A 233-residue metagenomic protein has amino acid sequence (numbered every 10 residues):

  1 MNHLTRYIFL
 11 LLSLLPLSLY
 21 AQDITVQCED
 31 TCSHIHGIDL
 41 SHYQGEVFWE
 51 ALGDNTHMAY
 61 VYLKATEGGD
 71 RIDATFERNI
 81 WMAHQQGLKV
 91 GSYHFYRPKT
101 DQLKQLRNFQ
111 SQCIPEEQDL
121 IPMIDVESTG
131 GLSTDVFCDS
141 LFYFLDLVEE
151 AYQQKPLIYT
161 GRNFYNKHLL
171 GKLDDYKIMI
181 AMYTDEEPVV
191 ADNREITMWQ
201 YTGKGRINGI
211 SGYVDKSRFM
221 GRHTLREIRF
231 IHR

Functional and structural regions predicted by a protein language model:
M1-D23: Bacterial Sec-dependent N-terminal signal peptides
Q22-E67: Boundary/entry segment of secreted carbohydrate-active catalytic domains
I24-G37, L173-R233: Functionally critical loop-and-helix segments that line ligand-binding/catalytic clefts of soluble enzyme domains
H36-D39, A59-K64, K89-H94, L120-V126 (+3 more regions): Structural recognition of the beta-strand scaffold that forms the well-ordered cores of secreted hydrolase catalytic
I38-F48, K64-T75, F95-K104, G130-D135 (+1 more regions): Acidic-and-aromatic substrate-binding clefts and catalytic sites of carbohydrate-active enzymes
W49-H57, F76-G87, F109-Q118, V190-N193: Acidic (Asp/Glu)-rich catalytic clusters
L52, A83, I124, V148 (+1 more regions): Conserved, mostly hydrophobic/aromatic
L120-N193: Catalytic domains of cell-wall/extracellular-matrix polysaccharide-remodeling enzymes, centered on de-N-acetylation
